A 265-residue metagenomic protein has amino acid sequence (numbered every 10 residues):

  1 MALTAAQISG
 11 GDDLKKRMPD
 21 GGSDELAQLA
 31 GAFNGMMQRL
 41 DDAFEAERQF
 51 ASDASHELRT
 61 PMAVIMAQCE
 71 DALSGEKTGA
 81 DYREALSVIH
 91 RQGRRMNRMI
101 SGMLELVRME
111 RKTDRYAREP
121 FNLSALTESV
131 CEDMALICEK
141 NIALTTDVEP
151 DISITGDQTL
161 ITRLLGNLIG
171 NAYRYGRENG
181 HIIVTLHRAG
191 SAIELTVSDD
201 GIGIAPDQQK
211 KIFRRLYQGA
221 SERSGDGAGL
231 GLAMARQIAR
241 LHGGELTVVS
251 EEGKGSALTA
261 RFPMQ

Functional and structural regions predicted by a protein language model:
M1-A51, L58, A63-S74, T78-A80 (+7 more regions): Membrane-proximal HAMP signal-relay module
P19-G21, A117-P120, A143-S153: Conserved catalytic submotifs in the C-terminal HATPase_c
R91-M96: Short alpha-helical segment of the dimerization/phosphotransfer core of two-component systems
A172-Y173: Short helix-loop "hinge" at the ATP-lid/N-box region of the Bergerat-fold HATPase_c
N179-S191: Short beta-strand/loop element within the Bergerat-fold HATPase_c
D199: Acidic ATP/Mg2+-coordinating residue in the GHKL
I204-L216: Short conserved segment of the HATPase_c
